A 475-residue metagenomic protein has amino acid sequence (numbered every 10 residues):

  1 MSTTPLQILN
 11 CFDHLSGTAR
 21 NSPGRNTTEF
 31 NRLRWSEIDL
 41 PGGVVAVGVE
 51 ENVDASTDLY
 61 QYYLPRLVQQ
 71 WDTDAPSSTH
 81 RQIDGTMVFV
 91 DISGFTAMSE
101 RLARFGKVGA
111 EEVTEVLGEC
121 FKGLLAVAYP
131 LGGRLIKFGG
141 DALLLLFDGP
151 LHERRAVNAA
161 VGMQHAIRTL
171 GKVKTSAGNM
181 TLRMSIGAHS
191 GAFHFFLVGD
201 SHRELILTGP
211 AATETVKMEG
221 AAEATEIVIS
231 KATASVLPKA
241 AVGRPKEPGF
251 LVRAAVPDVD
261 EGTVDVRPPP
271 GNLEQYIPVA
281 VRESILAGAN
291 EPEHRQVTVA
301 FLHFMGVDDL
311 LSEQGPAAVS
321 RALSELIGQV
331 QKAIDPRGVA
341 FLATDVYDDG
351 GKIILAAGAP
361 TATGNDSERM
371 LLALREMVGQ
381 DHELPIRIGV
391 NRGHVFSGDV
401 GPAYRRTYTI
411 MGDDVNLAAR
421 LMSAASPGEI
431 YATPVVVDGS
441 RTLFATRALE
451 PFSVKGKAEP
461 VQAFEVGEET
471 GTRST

Functional and structural regions predicted by a protein language model:
T4-G85, A97-T114, R154, R168 (+4 more regions): Regulatory cytosolic signal-relay segments
D84-S93, L125-R155, T169-P210, H294 (+4 more regions): Catalytic core of nucleotidyl cyclases, primarily class III adenylyl/guanylyl cyclases
G94-A97, D309, T470-T475: Sensory coupling linkers of modular signal transduction proteins
R104-G106, D200-L205, V242-K246, P316-A317 (+2 more regions): Short secondary-structure boundary/capping segments
F105, M163-V173, A221-T225, M377-E383 (+5 more regions): Conserved, well-folded catalytic cores of nucleic-acid-processing and energy-transducing macromolecular machines
T114-L125, Q164, A212-E219, P270 (+5 more regions): Short amphipathic alpha-helical segments
H189-S190, P210-K231, V378-R387, N391 (+1 more regions): Catalytic/regulatory signature loops of cyclic-dinucleotide turnover enzymes and related class III nucleotidyl cyclases
F193-F195, I206, A221-P292, V395-S397 (+2 more regions): Cytosolic regulatory/linker segments at or just downstream of nucleotide-handling modules in signal-transduction
